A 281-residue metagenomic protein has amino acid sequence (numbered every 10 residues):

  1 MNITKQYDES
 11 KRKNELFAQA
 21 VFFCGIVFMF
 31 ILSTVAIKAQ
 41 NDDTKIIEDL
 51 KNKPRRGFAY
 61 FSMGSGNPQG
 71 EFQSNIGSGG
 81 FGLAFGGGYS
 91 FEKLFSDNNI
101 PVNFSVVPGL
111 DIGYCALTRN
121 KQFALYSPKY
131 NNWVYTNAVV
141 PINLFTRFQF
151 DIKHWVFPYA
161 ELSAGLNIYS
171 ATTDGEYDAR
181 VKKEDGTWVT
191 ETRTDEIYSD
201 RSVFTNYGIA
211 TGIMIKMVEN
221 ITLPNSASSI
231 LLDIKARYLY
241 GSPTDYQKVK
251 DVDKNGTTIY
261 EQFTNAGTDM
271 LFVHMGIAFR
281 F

Functional and structural regions predicted by a protein language model:
M1-P54: Cleavable N-terminal export/targeting peptides
A39-N98, F272, A278-R280: Short glycine/proline- and aromatic-enriched beta-strand/turn motifs that initiate or cap beta-hairpins
N41-D42, E48-R56, E92-V106, D151-F157 (+1 more regions): Short loop/turn motifs that connect adjacent beta-strands in outer-membrane beta-barrel proteins
L50, G66-S78, G113-V139, N167-N206 (+1 more regions): Extracellular/periplasm-exposed beta-strand and loop segments of Gram-negative cell-envelope proteins, dominated by
K53, F204, I209-F281: Predominantly the C-terminal beta-signal and adjacent terminal strand-loop region of outer-membrane beta-barrel
R55-G57, G77-L83, F104-V106, T136-I142 (+4 more regions): Residues that define the transmembrane beta-barrel architecture of outer-membrane proteins
F61-S65, L83-K93, L110, Y114 (+5 more regions): Residues on the lipid-exposed face of transmembrane beta-strands in outer-membrane beta-barrel proteins
Q69, S96-I100, V134-I152, Y159 (+4 more regions): Outer-membrane beta-barrel transmembrane strands
